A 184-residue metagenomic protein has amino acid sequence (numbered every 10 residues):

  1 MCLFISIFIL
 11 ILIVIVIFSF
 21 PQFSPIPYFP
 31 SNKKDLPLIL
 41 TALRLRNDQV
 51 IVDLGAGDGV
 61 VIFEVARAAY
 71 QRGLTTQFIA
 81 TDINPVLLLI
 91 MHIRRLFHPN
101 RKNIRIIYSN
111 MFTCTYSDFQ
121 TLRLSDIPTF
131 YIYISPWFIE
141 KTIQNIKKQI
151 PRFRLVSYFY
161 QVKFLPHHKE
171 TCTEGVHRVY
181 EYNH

Functional and structural regions predicted by a protein language model:
M1-R46: S-adenosyl-L-methionine
D48-G57: Conserved class I S-adenosyl-L-methionine
D58-L74: Conserved SAM-binding loop of SAM-dependent methyltransferases across substrates and taxa, primarily the Class I
T75-D82: Conserved SAM-binding motif I beta-strand of class I
N84-I90: Conserved short alpha-helix immediately C-terminal to the canonical SAM/SAH-binding motif I of Rossmann-like
I90-R123: S-adenosyl-L-methionine
I127-E140: A short SAM/SAH-binding and catalytic strip from SAM-dependent methyltransferases
W137-H184: C-terminal substrate-binding/active-site "lid" region of AdoMet-derived donor-dependent transferases
